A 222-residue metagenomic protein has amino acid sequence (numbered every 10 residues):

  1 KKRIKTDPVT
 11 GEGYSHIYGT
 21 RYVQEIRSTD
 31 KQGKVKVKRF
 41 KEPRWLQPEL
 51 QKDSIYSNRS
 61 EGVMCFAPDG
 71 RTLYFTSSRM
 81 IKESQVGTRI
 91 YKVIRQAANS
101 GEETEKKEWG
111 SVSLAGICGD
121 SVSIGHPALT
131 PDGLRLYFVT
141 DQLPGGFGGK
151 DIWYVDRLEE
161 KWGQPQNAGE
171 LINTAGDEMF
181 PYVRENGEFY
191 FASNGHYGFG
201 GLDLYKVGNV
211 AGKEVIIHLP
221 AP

Functional and structural regions predicted by a protein language model:
K1-P222: Short, conserved micro-motifs composed of acidic
